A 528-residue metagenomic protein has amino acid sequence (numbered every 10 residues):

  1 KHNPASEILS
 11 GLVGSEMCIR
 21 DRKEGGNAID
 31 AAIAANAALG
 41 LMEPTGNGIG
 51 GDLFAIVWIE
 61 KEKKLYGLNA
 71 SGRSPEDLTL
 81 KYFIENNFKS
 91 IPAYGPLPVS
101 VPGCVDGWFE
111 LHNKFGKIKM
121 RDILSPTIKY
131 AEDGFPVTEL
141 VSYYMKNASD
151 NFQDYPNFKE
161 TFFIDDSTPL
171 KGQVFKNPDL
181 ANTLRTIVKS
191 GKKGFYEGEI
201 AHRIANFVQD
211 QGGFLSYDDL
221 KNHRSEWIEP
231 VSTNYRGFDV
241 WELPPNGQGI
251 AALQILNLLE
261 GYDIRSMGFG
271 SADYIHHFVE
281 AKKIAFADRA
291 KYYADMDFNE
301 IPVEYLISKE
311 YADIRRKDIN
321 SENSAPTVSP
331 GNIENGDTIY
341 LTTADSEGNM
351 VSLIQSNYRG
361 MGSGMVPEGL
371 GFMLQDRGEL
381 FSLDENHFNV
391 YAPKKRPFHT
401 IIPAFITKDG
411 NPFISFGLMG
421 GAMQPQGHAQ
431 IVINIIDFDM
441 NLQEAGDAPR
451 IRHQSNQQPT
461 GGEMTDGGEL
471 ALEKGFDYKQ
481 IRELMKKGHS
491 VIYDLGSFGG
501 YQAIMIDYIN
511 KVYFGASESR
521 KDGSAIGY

Functional and structural regions predicted by a protein language model:
K1-G14, I19: Single conserved hydrophobic/aromatic residue that forms the stacking wall/gate of nucleotide- or nucleobase-binding
S15, K23-E24, A28-S190, F195-E197 (+4 more regions): Noncatalytic scaffold domains of N-terminal-nucleophile
L41-G67, F214-S216, N349-I414, F438 (+1 more regions): Active-site rim segments in enzyme catalytic domains, especially the processed small/beta chain of N-terminal
W227, N335-T338, H399-I401: Short, small/polar residue-rich loop motifs at catalytic or cofactor-binding pockets
W241-G249, T342, I354-M365, L418-P425: Glycine-rich phosphate/pyrophosphate-binding beta-alpha loops
G249-R265, I406-I414, A422-G446: M16/insulysin-pitrilysin zinc metalloprotease superfamily fold
G261-S356, G369-L370, R377, L495: Internal maturation/activation junctions in enzymes
K395, H428, D437-G496: Extended C-terminal subregions enriched in glycine
